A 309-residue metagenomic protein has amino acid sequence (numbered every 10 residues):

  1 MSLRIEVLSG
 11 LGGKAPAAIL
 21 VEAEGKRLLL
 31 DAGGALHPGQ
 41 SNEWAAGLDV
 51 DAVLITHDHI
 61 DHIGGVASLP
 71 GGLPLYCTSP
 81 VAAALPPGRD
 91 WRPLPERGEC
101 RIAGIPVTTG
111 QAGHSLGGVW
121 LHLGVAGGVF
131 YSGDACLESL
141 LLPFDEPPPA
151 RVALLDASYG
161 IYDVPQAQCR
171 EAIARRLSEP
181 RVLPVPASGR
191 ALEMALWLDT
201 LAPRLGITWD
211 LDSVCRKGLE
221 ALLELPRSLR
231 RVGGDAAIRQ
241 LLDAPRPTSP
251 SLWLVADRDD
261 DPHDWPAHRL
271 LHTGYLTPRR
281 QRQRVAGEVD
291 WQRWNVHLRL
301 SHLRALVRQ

Functional and structural regions predicted by a protein language model:
L11-I55, H59, G64-G71, C77 (+2 more regions): Pre-active-site segment of Zn-dependent metallo-hydrolases
G13, A236-Q309: C-terminal regulatory/interaction regions
I19, E99-V152: Catalytic core of the metallo-beta-lactamase
L29-A32, V50-D61, Y76-S79, Q111-A112 (+7 more regions): Active-site neighborhood of phospho(di)ester-bond hydrolases with catalytic His/Asp-centered motifs
D51-A52, G72-L75, G88-G98, G104-V107 (+4 more regions): Active-site regions of enzymes building and remodeling cell-envelope glycoconjugates
S79-G118, V125, L223-S249: Metallo-beta-lactamase
E138-S213, T273-Q309: Cap/insert and terminal regions of metallo-dependent hydrolase folds
R181, V185, G189-D260: Accessory terminal helices/loops
